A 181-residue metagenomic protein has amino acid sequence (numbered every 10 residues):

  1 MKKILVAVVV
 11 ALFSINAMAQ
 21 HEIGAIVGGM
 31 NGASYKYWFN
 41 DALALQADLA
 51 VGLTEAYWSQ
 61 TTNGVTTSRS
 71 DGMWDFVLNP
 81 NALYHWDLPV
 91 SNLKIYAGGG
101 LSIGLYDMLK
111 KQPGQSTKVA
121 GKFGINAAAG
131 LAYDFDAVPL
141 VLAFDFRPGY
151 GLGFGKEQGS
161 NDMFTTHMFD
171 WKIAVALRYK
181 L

Functional and structural regions predicted by a protein language model:
I4-F13: Sec-dependent N-terminal signal peptides
F13-A19: Sec/Tat signal peptide C-region and signal peptidase I cleavage site
A19-N31, A44-L53, I103, G149: Transmembrane beta-strand segments that form the barrel wall of outer-membrane beta-barrel proteins
E22, M30-S34, D75-N79, K122-N126 (+1 more regions): Transmembrane beta-barrel architecture of outer membranes
G24, K36-F39, Y150, H167: Short secondary-structure boundary/capping segments within folded domains
Y37-F144: Gram-negative (and chloroplast) outer-membrane scaffold detector with strong preference for beta-barrel transmembrane
L43, T54-W58, D136-L181: Predominantly the C-terminal beta-signal and adjacent terminal strand-loop region of outer-membrane beta-barrel
